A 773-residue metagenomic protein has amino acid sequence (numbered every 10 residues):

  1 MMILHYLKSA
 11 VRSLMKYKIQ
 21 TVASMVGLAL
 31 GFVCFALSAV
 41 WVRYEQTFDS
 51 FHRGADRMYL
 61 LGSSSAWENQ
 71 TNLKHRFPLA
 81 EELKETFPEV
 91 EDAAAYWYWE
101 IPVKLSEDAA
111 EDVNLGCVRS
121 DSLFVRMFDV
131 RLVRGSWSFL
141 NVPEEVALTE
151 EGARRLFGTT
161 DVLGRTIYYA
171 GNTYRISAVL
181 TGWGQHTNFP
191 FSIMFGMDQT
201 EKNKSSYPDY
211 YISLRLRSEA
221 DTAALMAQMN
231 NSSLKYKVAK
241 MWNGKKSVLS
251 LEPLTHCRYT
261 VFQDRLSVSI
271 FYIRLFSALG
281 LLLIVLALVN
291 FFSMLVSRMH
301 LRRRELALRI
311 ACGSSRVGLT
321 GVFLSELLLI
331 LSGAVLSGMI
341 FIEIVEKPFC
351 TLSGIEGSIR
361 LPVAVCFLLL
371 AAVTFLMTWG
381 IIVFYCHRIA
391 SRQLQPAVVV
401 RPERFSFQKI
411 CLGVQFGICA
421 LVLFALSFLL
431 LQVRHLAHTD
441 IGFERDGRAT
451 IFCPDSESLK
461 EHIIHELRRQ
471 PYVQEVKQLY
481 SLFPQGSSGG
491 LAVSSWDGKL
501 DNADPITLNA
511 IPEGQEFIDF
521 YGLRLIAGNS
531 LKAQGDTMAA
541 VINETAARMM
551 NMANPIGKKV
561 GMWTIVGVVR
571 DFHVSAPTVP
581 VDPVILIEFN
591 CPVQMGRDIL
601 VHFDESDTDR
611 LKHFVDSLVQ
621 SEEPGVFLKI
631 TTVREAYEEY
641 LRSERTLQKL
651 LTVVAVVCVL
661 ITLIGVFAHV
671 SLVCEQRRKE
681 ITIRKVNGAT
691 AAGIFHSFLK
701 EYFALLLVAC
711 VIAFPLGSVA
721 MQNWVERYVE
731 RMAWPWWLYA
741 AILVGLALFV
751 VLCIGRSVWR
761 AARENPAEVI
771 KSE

Functional and structural regions predicted by a protein language model:
M1-L7, R12-K16, Q20, H52 (+9 more regions): Membrane-helix entry/capping segments
M1-M25, F262-R265, L295-L306, I310-L328 (+4 more regions): Alpha-helical transmembrane segments of integral membrane proteins
S13-M15, L308, L319-T320, T662-G665 (+6 more regions): A generic "structured core" feature
K16-R43, V268-R304, S332, F407-Q432 (+4 more regions): Hydrophobic alpha-helical transmembrane segments of multi-pass inner-membrane transport and secretion
S38-P102, E201-K202, P208-R215, E219 (+5 more regions): Membrane-proximal extracellular/periplasmic loop immediately following the first transmembrane helix
D121-R134, V146-V268, H465, R469-E639: Mid-to-C-terminal secondary-structure elements that act as membrane-proximal/extracytoplasmic interface segments
E305-C350, K679-E726, A741, G745: Transmembrane alpha-helical interface segments in multi-pass membrane proteins
V363-F384, A420, L663, C710-I712 (+1 more regions): Hydrophobic alpha-helical transmembrane segments of polytopic membrane proteins
